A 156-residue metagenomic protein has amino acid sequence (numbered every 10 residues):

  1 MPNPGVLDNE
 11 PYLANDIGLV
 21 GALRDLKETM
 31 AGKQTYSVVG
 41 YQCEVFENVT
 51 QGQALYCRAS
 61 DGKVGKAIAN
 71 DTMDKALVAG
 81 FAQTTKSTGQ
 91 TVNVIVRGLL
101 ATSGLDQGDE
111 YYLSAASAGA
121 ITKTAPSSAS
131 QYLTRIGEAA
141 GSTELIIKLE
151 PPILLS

Functional and structural regions predicted by a protein language model:
M1-N3, L7-K33: A signal for long, low-complexity, Ser/Thr/Asn-enriched, surface-exposed stalk/shaft and domain-boundary segments
P2-P4, A31-S156: Glycine-anchored, exposed beta-strand/edge motif detector
